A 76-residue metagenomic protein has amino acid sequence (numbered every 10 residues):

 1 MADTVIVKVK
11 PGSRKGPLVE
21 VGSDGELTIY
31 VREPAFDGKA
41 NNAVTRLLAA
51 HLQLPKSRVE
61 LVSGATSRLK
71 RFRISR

Functional and structural regions predicted by a protein language model:
M1-T45, L54-K56, E60-R76: Contiguous, often N-terminal, cationic amphipathic patches that form binding interfaces
H51: Residues within the alpha-helical elements of helix-turn-helix
